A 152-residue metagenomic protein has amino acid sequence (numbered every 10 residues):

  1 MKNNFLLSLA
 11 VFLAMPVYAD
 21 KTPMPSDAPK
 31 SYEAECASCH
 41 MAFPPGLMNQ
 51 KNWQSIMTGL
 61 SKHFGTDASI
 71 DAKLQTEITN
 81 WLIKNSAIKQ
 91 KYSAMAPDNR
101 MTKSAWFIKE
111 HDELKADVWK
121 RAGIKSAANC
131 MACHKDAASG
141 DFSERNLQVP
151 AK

Functional and structural regions predicted by a protein language model:
M1-N4: Positively charged n-region of N-terminal signal peptides that target proteins for export
L6-L9: Sec-dependent N-terminal signal peptides
A14-P16: N-terminal signal peptide c-region/cleavage motif recognized by signal peptidases
D20-N80, K84-K152: Sequence context surrounding c-type heme c attachment/ligation sites in exported
